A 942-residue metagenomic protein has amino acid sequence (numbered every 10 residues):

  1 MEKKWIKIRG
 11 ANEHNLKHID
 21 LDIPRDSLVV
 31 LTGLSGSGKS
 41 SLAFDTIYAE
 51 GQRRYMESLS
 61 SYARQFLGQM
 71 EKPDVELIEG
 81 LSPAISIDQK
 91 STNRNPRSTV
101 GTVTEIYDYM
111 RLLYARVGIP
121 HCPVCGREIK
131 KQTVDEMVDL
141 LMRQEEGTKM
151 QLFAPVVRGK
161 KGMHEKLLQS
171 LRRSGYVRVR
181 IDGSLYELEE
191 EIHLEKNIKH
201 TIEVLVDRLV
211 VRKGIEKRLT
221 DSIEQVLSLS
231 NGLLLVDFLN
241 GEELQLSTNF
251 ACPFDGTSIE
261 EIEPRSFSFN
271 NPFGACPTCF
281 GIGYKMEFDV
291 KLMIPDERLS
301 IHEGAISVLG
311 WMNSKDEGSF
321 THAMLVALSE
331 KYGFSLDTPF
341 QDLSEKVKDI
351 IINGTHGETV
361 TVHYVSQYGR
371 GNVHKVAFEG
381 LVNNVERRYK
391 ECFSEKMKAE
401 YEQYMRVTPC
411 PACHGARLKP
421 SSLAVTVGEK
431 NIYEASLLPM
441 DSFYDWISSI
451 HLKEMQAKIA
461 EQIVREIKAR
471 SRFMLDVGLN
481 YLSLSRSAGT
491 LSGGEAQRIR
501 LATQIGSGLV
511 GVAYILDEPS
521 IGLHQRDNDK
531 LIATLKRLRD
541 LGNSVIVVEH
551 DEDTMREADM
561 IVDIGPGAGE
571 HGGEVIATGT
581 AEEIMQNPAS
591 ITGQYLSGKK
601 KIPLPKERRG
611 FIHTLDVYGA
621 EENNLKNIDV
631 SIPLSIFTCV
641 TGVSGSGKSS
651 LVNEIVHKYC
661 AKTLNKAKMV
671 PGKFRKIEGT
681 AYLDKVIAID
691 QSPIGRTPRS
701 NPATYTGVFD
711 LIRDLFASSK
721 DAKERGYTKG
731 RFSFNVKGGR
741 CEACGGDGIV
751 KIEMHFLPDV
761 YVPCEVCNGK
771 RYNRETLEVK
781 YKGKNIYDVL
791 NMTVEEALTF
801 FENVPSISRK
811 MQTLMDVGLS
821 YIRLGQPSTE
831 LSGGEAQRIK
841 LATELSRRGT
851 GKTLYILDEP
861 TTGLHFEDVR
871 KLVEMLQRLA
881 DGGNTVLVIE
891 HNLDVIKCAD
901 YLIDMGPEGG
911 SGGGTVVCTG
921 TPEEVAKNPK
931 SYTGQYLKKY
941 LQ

Functional and structural regions predicted by a protein language model:
M1-Q942: Conserved phosphate-binding elements of NTP-dependent enzyme cores
